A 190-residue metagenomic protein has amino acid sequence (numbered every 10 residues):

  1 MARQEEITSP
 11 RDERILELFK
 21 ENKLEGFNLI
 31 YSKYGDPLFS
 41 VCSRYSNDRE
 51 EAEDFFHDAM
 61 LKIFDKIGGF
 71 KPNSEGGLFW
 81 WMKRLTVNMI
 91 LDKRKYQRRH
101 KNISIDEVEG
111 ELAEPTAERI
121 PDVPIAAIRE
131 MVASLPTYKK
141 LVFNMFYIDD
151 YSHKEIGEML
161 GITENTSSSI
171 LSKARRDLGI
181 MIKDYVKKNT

Functional and structural regions predicted by a protein language model:
M1-P37, L160, K187-T190: N-terminal module of bacterial RNA polymerase sigma factors
K20-E21, R44-N47, M60-E75, Y96: Sigma70-family region 2
Y31-E50, K66, V132, D184: Amphipathic, Lys/Arg- and hydrophobic-enriched alpha-helical face
S40, D54-L61, G76-N88: Structural recognition of an alpha-helix C-terminal capping motif at a helix-to-coil junction
A59, F143, I156-G157, S167: Hydrophobic positions on the alpha-helical face of helix-turn-helix-like DNA-binding modules
G69, K83-S104: Arg/Lys-rich amphipathic alpha helix in sigma70-family domain 2
L91, K139, I148, E158-K187: DNA-recognition helix of helix-turn-helix
R99-I125: Internal acidic/polar
